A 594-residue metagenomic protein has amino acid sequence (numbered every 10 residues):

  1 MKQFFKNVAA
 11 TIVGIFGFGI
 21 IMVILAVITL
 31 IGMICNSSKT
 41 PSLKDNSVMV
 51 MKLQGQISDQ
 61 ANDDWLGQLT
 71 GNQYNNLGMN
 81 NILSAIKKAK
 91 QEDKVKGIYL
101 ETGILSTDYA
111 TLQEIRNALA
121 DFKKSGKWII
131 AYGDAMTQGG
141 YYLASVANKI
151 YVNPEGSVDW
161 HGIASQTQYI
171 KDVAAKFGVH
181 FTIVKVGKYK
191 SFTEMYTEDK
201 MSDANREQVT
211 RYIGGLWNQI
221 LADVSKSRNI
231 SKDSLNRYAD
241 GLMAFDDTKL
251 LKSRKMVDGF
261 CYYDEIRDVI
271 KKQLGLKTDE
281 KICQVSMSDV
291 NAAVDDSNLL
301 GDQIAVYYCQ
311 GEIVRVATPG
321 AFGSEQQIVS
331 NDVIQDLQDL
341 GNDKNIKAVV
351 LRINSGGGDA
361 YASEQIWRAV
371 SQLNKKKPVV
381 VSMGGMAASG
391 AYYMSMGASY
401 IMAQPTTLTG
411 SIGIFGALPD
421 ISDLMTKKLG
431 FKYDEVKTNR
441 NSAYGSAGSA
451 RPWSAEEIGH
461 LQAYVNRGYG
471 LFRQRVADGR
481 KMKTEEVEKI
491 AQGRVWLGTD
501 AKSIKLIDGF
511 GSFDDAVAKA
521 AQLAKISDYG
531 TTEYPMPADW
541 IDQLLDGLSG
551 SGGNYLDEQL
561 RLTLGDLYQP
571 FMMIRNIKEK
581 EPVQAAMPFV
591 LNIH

Functional and structural regions predicted by a protein language model:
Q3-S38, N46: Hydrophobic alpha-helical transmembrane signal-anchor segments
G17, I24-L25, K39-L43, Q68-T70 (+7 more regions): Non-catalytic accessory/assembly modules
S47-T167, S297-L424, N466: Cleft-lining beta-strand/loop regions that shape enzyme active-site pockets
T167, K171-V269, S422-I504, D508 (+2 more regions): Charged, glycine-interspersed solvent-exposed loop segments at helix/strand-loop junctions that cap or gate access
K226-S227, D258-Q303, F415, R473-G479 (+1 more regions): C-terminal long alpha-helix characteristic of the crotonase
K277-Q284, K347, A403-Q404, Y433-K437 (+2 more regions): Acidic/polar loop patches that form or flank catalytic/metal-binding clefts of enzymes that bind anionic ligands
G301-I304, Y308-K344, Y464, P535-H594: Intrinsic disorder and flexible/low-complexity segments
A360-Q365, D500-S503, Q543-L548: Short glycine/threonine-rich loop-to-helix capping motif typified by GTGT followed within a few residues by an Asp-Pro
